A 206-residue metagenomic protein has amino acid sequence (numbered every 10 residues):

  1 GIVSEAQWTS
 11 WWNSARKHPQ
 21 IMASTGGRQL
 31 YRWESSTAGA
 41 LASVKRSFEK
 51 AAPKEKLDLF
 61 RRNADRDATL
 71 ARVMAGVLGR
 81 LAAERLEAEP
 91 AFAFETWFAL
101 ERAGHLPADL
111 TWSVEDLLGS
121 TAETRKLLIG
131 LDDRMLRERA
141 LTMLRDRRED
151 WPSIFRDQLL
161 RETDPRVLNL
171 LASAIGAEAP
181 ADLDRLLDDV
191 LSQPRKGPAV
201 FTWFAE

Functional and structural regions predicted by a protein language model:
I2, A51-P53: Non-catalytic terminal extensions of ATP-dependent helicases
I2-N13: Short, positively charged loop/turn segments that connect secondary-structure elements
W11-S14, W33, Q158, D189: Residue-level signal for alpha-helical context at structural boundaries
N13-R46: Charged low-complexity interaction tracts in eukaryotic proteins
S36-G39, A52, D67, E89: Secondary-structure junction/capping motif
V44-A51, L128, Q158-L159: TPR-adjacent "capping" and linker segments in tetratricopeptide-repeat scaffold/adaptor proteins
L57-D65, A71-E206: Non-catalytic all-alpha helical scaffold/repeat segments
